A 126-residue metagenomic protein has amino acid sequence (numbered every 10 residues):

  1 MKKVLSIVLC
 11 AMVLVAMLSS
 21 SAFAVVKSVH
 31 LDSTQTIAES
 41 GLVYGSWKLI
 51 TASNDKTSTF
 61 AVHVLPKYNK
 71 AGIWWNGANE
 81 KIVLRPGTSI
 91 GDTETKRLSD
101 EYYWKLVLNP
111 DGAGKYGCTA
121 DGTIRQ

Functional and structural regions predicted by a protein language model:
M1-V8: Positively charged n-region of N-terminal signal peptides that target proteins for export
K3, A16-L18, A120: Intrinsic disorder/low-complexity segments
S6, M17, R97-S99: A broadly tuned, weak detector of single residues within folded domains
V8, V15-F23: C-terminal segment of classical bacterial N-terminal signal peptides
A24-Q126: Post-signal peptide N-terminal regions of Sec-secreted extracellular proteins
